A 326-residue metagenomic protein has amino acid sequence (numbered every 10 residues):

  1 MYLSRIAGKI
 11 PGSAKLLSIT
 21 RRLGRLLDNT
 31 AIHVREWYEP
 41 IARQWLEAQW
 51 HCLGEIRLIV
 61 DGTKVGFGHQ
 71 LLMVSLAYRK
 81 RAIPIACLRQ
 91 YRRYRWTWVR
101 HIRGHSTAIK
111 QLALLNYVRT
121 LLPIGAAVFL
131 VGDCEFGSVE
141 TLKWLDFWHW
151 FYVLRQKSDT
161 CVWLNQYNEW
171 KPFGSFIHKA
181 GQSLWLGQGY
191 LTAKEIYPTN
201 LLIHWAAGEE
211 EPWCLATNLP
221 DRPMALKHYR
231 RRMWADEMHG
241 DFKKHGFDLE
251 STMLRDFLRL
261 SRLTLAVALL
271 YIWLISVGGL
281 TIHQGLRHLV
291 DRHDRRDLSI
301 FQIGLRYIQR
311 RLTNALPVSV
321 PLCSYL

Functional and structural regions predicted by a protein language model:
M1-L27: A structured, charge-rich N-terminal accessory region that forms the first stable segment of a protein and links
M1-R5, K9, W37-Y38, H51-G54 (+2 more regions): Single, function-defining residue in the core of a domain
S13, T30, R287: The DNA-recognition helices of helix-turn-helix-type DNA-binding domains
T20-R81, Y91: Active-site-proximal, Lys/Arg-enriched surface segment that forms a nucleic-acid-binding/basic interface patch
